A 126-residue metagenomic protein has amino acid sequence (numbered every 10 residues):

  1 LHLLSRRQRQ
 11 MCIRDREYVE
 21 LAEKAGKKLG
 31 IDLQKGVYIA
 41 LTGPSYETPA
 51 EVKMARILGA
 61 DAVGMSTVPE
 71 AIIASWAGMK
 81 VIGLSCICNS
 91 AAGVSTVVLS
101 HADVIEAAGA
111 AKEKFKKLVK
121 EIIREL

Functional and structural regions predicted by a protein language model:
L1-I13: Single conserved hydrophobic/aromatic residue that forms the stacking wall/gate of nucleotide- or nucleobase-binding
R14-R56: Active-site rim beta-loop-alpha module in soluble metabolic enzymes
V19-E23, K53-R56, A71-S75, S85 (+1 more regions): Predominant activation on well-ordered alpha-helical scaffold segments within soluble catalytic domains
L33-I39, V63-M65, L84: General beta-strand structural signal in soluble alpha/beta enzymes
A40-P44, V63, V104: Glycine- and other small-residue-rich loops at beta-strand/loop junctions that grip anionic moieties
I57-A62: Short active-site oxyanion
M65-D103: Zn-dependent metallopeptidase/amidohydrolase metal-coordination segment
A92-L126: His/Asp/Glu-rich mid-to-C-terminal helical/loop segments that flank catalytic regions of hydrolases
